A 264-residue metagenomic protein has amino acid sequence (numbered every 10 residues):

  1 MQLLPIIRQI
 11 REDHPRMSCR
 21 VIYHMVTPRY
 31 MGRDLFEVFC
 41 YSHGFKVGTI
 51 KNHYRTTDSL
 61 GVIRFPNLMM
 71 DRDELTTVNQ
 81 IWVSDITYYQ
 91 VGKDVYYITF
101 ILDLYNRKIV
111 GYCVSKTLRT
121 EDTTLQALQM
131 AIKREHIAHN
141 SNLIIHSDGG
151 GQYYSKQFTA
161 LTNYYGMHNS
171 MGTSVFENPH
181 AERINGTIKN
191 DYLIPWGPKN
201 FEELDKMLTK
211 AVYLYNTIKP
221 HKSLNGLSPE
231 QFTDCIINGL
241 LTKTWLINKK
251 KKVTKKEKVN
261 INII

Functional and structural regions predicted by a protein language model:
M1, R119-T120, S228: General structural signal for secondary-structure boundaries
M1-T77, T233-I237, K250: Basic, flexible linker segments flanking DNA-binding modules in nucleic acid-interacting mobile-element proteins
Q2, D122, K133, A138-H139 (+3 more regions): Serine/threonine-rich low-complexity intrinsically disordered regions
P5, P15, P28, P66 (+4 more regions): Proline-rich intrinsically disordered, low-complexity coils
Y30-D34, V38-T49, S59-I98, L104-T209 (+1 more regions): RNase H-like DDE/DDD metal-dependent nuclease/strand-transfer catalytic core used by mobile genetic elements
Y54, V175-F176, P229: Conserved beta-strand edge residues that scaffold enzyme active sites
T159, N163-Y165, T187-I264: C-terminal domain-tail junction helix/linker
